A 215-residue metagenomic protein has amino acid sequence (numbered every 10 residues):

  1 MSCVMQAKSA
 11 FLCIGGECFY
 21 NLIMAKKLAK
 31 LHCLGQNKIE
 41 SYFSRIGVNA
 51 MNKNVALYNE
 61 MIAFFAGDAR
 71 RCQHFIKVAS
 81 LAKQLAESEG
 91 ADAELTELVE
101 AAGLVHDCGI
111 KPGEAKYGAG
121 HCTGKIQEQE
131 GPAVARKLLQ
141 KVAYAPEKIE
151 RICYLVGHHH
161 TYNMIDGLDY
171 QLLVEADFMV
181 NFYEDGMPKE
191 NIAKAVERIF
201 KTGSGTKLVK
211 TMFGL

Functional and structural regions predicted by a protein language model:
S2, S9, S41-S44: Serine residues within intrinsically disordered or low-complexity segments
Y20-N21, K30-H32, Q36-G47: Short, positively charged and aromatic/hydrophobic N-terminal segments
N52, A66-I76, S80-D92, V105 (+2 more regions): Divalent metal-dependent phosphate-bond-processing catalytic cores, especially two-metal-ion Mg2+/Mn2+ enzymes that act
N54-K77, I110-G120: Active-site flanking loop/helix segments enriched in acidic
V78, K125-K141: An active-site-proximal "capping" alpha-helix that borders the catalytic cofactor pocket
T96-A119, G131, A135, C153-H160 (+1 more regions): His-Asp-centered metal-binding catalytic motifs of divalent-metal-dependent phosphohydrolases/nucleases
